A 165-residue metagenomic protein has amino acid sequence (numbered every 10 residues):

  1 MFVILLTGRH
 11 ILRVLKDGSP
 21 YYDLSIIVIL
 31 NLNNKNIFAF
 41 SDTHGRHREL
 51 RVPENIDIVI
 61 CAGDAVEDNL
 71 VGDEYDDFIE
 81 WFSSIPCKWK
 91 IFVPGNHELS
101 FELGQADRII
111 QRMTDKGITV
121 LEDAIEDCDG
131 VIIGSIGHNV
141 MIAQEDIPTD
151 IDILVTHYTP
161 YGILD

Functional and structural regions predicted by a protein language model:
F2-R48: Acidic, histidine-bearing metal-coordination/catalytic regions of metal-dependent phosphoesterases
K35, D57, K88, T149-D150: Short coil/turn segments at beta-strand junctions that form active-site/ligand-binding loops
K35-H44, G130-N139, D152-H157: Active-site-proximal beta-strand elements of phosphoester/diester hydrolases
F40-C128: Core catalytic region of metal-dependent phosphoesterases/phosphodiesterases, especially metallo-beta-lactamase-like
R46, E67, V140, Y161-G162: Glycine-rich nucleotide phosphate-binding loop and flanking beta-alpha elements of Rossmann-like dinucleotide-binding
V66, D146-D165: Active-site-proximal segments of metal-dependent phosphoesterases and phosphodiesterases across multiple
N96-H97, I125, I136-N139, Y158-T159: Histidine- and/or cysteine-centered catalytic micro-motif in compact active-site loops
I142-Q144: C-terminal-biased hydrophobic
